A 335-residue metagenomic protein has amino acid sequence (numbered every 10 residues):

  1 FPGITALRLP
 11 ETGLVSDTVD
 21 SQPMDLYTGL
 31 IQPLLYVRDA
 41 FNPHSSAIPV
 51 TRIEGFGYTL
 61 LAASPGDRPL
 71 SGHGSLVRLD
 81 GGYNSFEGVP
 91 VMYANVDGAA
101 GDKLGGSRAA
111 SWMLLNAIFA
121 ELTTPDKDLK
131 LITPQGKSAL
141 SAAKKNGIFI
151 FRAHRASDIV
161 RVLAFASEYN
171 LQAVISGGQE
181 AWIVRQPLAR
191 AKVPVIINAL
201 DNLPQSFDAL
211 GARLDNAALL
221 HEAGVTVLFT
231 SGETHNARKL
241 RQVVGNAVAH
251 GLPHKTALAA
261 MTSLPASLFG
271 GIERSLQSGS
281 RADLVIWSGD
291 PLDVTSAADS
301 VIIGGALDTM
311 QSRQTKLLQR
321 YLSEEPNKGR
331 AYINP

Functional and structural regions predicted by a protein language model:
F1-E54, T59-A62: Metal-associated gating/positioning segment near the N- to mid-region
L7, D17-L26, L34, I148 (+4 more regions): His/Asp/Glu-enriched, well-ordered alpha-helical/loop segment that forms or immediately abuts the divalent-metal
P43-A173, A297, I303, G329-P335: Polyanionic/metal-chelating signatures
L60, I150, V174-S176, I196 (+1 more regions): Structural detector of well-ordered beta-strand residues that form the stable sheet scaffold of enzyme domains
I132, F151-R155, S176-Q179, Q205-R213: A general structural motif
E180-R190: Active-site-adjacent beta->alpha loops and helix N-cap segments on the catalytic face of soluble alpha/beta enzymes
Q277-Y321: C-terminal cap of metal-dependent C-N hydrolases
